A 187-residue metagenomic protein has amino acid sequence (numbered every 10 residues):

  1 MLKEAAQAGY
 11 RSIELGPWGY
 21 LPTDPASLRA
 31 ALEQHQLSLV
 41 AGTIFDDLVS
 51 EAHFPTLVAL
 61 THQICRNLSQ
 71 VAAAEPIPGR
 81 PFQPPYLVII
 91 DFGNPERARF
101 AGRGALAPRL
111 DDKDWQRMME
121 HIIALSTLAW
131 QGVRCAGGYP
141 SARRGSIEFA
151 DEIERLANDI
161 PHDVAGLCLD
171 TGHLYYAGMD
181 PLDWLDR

Functional and structural regions predicted by a protein language model:
M1-A5, D24-P25, L57-L68, M179-D186: Short, acidic/polar
M1-L21, V71: Catalytic domains of carbohydrate-active enzymes, especially glycoside hydrolases
A5, I13, L32, L68 (+1 more regions): Conserved, mostly hydrophobic/aromatic
R11-W18, S38-T43, V88, G138: Short, well-structured secondary-structure segments
S12-S27, D47-H53, R97, R143-A150 (+1 more regions): Acidic-and-aromatic substrate-binding clefts and catalytic sites of carbohydrate-active enzymes
L21-T43: Aromatic-lined substrate-binding rim segments of carbohydrate-active enzymes
S38, H53-L167, Y176: Active-site acidic/histidine proton-transfer and metal-coordination neighborhood in alpha/beta enzyme cores
